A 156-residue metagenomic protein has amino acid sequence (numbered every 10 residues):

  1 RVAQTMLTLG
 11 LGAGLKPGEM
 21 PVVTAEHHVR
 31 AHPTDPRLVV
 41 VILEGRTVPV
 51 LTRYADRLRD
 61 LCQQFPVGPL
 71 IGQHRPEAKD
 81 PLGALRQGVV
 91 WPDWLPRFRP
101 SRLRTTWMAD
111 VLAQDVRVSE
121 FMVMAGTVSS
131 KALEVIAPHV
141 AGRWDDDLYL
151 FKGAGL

Functional and structural regions predicted by a protein language model:
R1-P17, R104: Basic, Lys/Arg- and aromatic-enriched nucleic-acid-binding interface segment
M6, G18-V23, F121: Alpha-helix N-cap/helix-start motif at helix boundaries, enriched for small hydrophobics
A13, V22-R57: Conserved tyrosine-mediated DNA breakage-rejoining catalytic core shared by Y-recombinases
T24, L112, A125, I136-A137: DNA major-groove recognition helix of helix-turn-helix
H28-R30, T127-V135: Short, basic interhelical loop/turn and adjoining N-cap of the next helix at nucleic-acid- or acidic-partner-contacting
V50-L95: Active-site/catalytic core of tyrosine-dependent DNA strand-transfer enzymes
R86-V123, T127, G142-R143, Y149-F151: Short, basic (Lys/Arg/His-rich) helix/loop patches that form interaction surfaces in the mid-to-C-terminal regions
A132-L156: DNA/chromatin major-groove-contacting recognition/catalytic segments
